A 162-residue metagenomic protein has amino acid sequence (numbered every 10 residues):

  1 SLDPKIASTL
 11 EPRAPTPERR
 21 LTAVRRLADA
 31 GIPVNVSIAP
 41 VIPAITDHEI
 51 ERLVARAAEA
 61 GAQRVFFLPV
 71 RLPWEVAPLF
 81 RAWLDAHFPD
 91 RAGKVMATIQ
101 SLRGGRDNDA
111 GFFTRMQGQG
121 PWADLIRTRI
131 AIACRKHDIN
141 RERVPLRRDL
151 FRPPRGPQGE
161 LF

Functional and structural regions predicted by a protein language model:
S1-V24, P33-S37, R64-L68: Core AdoMet radical
A7-T9, A39, G111-M116: Glycine- and acidic
V24-L27, A57: Generic structural signal for hydrophobic
A30: Conserved dinucleotide-binding and phosphotransfer motif residues
I42-D47: Acidic-and-aromatic substrate-binding clefts and catalytic sites of carbohydrate-active enzymes
H48-F162: Auxiliary Fe-S-binding modules of radical SAM enzymes
